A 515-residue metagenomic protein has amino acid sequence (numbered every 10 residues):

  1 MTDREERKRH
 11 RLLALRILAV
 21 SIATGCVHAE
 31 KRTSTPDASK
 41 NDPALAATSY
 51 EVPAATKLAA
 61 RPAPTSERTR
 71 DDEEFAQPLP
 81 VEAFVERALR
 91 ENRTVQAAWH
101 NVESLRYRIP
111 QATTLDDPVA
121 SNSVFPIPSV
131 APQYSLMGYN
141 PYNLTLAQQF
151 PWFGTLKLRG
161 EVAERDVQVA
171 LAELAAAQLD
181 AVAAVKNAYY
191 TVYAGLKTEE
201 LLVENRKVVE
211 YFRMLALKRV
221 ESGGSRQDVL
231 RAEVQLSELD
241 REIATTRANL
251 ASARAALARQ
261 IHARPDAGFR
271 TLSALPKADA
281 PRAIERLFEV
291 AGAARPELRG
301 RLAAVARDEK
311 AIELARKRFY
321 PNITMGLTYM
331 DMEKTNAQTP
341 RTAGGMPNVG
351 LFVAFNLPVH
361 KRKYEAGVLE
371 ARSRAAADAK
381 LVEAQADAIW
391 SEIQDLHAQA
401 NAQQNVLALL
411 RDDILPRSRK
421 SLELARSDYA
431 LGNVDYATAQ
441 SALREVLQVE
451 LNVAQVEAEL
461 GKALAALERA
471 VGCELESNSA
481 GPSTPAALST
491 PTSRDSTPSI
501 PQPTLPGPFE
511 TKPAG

Functional and structural regions predicted by a protein language model:
T2-R9, L13, I17, V27-A47 (+1 more regions): Acidic, low-complexity, intrinsically disordered peripheral segments
A23-G25: C-terminal motif of bacterial Sec signal peptides marking the signal peptidase cleavage site
V27, L156, A172-V290, Q399 (+3 more regions): Periplasmic alpha-helical coiled-coil/stalk elements that build and connect Gram-negative outer-membrane
V27-T191, G195, E199, R226 (+3 more regions): Short flexible linkers and secondary-structure junctions
R68-Q77, S121-W152, R159, T271-P281 (+3 more regions): Small/polar, glycine/serine/threonine/aspartate-rich low-complexity segments that form flexible
V85-L89, V169, R226-E238, A263-D331 (+3 more regions): Amphipathic alpha-helical coiled-coil scaffold segments and their short linker/junction regions
Q96-H100, T113, F150-Q178, V203 (+7 more regions): Sec/SRP-type N-terminal targeting helices
A216-G224, Y429-N433, A470: A short glycine-centered flexible hinge/capping loop motif at secondary-structure junctions
